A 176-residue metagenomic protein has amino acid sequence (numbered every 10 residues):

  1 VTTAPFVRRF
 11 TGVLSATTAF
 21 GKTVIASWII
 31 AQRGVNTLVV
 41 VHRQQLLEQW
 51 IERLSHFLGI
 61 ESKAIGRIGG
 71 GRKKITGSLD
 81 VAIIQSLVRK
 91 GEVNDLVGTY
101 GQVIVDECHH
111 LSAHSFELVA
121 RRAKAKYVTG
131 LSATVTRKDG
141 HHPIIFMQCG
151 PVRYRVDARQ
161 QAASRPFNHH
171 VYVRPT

Functional and structural regions predicted by a protein language model:
V1-V7: Pre-Walker A adenine-sensing motif
R8-I30, I145: Walker A/P-loop
I25, I29-R33, W50, V119: Hydrophobic residues on the short alpha-helix immediately C-terminal to a glycine-rich phosphate/catalytic loop
N36-R43: Conserved RecA-like ASCE P-loop NTPase motor core of nucleic-acid helicases/translocases
Q44-G71: Conserved helix-turn-beta segment of the N-terminal RecA-like "Helicase ATP-binding" lobe in SF1/SF2 helicases
G69-Q102, A113-L118: Conserved helix/coil segment N-terminal to the catalytic DExD/H
G101-Q102, H109-P175: Post-DEXD/H (motif II) to motif III coupling segment of the RecA-like Helicase ATP-binding lobe
